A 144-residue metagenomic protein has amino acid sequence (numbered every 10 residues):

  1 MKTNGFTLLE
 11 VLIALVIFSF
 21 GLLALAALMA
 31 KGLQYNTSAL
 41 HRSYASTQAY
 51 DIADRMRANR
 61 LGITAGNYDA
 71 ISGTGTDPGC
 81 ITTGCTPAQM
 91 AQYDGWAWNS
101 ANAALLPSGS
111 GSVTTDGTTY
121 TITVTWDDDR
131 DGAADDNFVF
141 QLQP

Functional and structural regions predicted by a protein language model:
K2-Y50: Aliphatic-rich helix starts adjacent to a transmembrane/signal segment
I13, T37-A39, S46-P144: Flexible, low-complexity segments enriched in proline/glycine/serine and punctuated by aromatic residues
